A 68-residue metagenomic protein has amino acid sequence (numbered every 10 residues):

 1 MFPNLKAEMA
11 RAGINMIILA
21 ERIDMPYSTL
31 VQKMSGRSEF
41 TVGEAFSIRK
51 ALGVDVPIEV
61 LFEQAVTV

Functional and structural regions predicted by a protein language model:
M1-N15, R22: A short, Lys/Arg-rich alpha-helix, primarily the initiator
K6, I17, S28, F46: Residues within the helices of the helix-turn-helix
A7-G13, Q32, S38, I58-V68: Short, charged recognition helix plus adjacent turn of helix-turn-helix-like nucleic-acid-binding domains
M9, A20, S35, A51: Short, flexible active-site loop motifs that bind/organize anionic cofactors or intermediates
R37-G43: Short, solvent-exposed alpha-helical "recognition" segments
G43-I58: DNA major-groove recognition helix of helix-turn-helix/homeodomain DNA-binding modules
